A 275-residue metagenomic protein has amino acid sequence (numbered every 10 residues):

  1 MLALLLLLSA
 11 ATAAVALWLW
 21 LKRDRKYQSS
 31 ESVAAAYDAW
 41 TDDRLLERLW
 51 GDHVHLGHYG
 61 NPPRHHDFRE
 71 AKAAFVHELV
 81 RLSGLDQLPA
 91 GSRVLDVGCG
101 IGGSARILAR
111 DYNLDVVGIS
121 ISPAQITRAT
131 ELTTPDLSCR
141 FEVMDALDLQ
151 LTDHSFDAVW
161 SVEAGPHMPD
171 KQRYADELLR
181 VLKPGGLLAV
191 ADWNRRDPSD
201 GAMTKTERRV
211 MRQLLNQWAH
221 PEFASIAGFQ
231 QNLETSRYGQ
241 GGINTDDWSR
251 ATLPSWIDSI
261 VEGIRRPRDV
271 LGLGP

Functional and structural regions predicted by a protein language model:
L2-E47: N-terminal auxiliary segments of SAM/dcSAM-dependent transferases
R69-A90: Conserved alpha-helix/loop element of class I SAM-dependent methyltransferases that forms part of the SAM/SAH-binding
R93-L95, I101-D148: Class I SAM-dependent methyltransferase SAM/SAH-binding core
L147-V159: A short acidic, Gly/Pro-enriched loop at the edge of an enzyme's catalytic core that lines a small-molecule cofactor
A158-D170: A short SAM/SAH-binding and catalytic strip from SAM-dependent methyltransferases
Q172-L187: A short glycine-rich, Lys/Arg-flanked "PGG" loop and its adjoining helix->strand segment in the class I
L187-M211: Conserved class I S-adenosyl-L-methionine
A202-P275: Substrate-binding/catalytic lobe of Class I Rossmann-like enzymes that use SAM or dcSAM, i.e., the mid-to-C-terminal
